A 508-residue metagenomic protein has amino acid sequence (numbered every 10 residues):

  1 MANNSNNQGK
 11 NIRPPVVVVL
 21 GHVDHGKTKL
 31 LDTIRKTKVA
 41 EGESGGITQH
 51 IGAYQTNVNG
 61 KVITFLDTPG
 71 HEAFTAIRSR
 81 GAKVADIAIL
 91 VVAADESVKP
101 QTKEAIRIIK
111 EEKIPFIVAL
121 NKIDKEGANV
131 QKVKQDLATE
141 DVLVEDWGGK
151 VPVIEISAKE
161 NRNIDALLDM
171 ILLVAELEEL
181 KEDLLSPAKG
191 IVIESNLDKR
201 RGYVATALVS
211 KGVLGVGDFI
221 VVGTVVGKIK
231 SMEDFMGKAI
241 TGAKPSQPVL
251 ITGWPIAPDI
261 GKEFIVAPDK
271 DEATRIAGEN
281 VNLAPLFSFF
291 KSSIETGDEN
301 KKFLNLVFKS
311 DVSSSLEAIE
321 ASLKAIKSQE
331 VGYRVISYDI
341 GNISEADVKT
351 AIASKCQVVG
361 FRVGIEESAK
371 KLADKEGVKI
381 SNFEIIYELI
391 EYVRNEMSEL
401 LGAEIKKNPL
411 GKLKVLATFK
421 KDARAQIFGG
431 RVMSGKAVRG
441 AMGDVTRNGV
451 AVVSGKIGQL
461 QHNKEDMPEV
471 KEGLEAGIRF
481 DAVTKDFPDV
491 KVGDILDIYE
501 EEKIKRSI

Functional and structural regions predicted by a protein language model:
M1-N3, E111, K199-I508: C-terminal effector/interaction modules appended to NTPase cores
A2-L66, G70, R200, A205-K211 (+2 more regions): Conserved G1/Walker A P-loop phosphate-binding module
G9-I12, I47-T48, Q55-N59, S79-V84 (+7 more regions): Conserved catalytic network of the ASCE P-loop NTPase/AAA+ motor domain
P15, E43-I87, A94, I108-K110 (+3 more regions): Switch I (G2) and immediately adjacent beta-strands of P-loop GTPase domains
V23-D24, L30, I47, F65-D67 (+14 more regions): Residue-level signature of catalytic and energy-coupling elements of molecular machines, predominantly ATP/GTP-dependent
K61-V62, E72, K83-K103, K110-Q131 (+2 more regions): Conserved Switch II/interswitch segment of TRAFAC-class P-loop GTPases
D124-L185, I193, L250, G332-D339 (+1 more regions): Canonical P-loop GTPase G-domain recognition
L168-R200, V204-L214, I220: C-terminal end of P-loop GTPase domains and the immediately downstream helical coupling element
